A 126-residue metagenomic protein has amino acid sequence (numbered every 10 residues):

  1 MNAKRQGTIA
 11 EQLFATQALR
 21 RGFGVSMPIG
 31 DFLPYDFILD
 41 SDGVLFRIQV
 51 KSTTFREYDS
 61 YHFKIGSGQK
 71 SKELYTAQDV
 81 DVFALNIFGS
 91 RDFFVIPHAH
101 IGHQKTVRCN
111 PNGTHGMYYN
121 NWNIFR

Functional and structural regions predicted by a protein language model:
M1-S26: Acidic-basic catalytic patches of nuclease active cores, encompassing PD-(D/E)XK and other metal-cofactor nuclease
M1-T8, F88, H98, N120-R126: Long, low-complexity, intrinsically disordered polar/charged segments
A18, F37-L39, F46-S52: Conserved catalytic cores of phosphodiester-cleaving nucleases, focusing on short active-site segments
P28-G30: Conserved beta-strand termini and adjacent loop/short-helix elements that scaffold enzyme active sites in alpha/beta
F32-D36: Beta-rich nucleic-acid/ligand-interaction surfaces
S41-G43, G89: A generic beta-sheet turn/junction motif
K51-F93, H98: Catalytic cores of nucleic-acid endonucleases
A99-R126: Charged phosphate-binding loop/patch that engages nucleotide di/tri-phosphates or the phosphate backbone of nucleic
